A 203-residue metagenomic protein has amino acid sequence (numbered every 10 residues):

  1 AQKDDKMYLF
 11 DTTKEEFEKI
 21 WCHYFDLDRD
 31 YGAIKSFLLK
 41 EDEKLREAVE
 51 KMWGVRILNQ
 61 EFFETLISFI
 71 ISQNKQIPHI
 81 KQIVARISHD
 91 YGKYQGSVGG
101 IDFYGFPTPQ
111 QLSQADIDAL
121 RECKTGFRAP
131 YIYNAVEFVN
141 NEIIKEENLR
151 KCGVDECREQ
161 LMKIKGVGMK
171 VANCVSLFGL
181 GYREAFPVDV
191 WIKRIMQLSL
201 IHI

Functional and structural regions predicted by a protein language model:
A1-I201: HhH-family (HhH-GPD) DNA N-glycosylase catalytic core used in base-excision repair
